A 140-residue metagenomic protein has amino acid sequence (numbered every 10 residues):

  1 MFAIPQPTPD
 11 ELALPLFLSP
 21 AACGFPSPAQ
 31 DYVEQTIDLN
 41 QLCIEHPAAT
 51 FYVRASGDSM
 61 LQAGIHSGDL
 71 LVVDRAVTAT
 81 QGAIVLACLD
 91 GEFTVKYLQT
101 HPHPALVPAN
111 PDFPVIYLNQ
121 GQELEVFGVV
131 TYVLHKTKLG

Functional and structural regions predicted by a protein language model:
M1-L61, Q81, E92-F93, T100 (+3 more regions): Short, positionally conserved secondary-structure boundary motifs
Y52-R54, L86, A105: Residue-level detector of beta-strand face positions
Q62-A63, D69: Charged, well-structured alpha/beta interaction segments
G68-D69, A83: Structural motif
V72-V73, L86: Hydrophobic beta-strand signal
L89-G121: Aromatic- and Lys/Arg-enriched surface recognition patch
